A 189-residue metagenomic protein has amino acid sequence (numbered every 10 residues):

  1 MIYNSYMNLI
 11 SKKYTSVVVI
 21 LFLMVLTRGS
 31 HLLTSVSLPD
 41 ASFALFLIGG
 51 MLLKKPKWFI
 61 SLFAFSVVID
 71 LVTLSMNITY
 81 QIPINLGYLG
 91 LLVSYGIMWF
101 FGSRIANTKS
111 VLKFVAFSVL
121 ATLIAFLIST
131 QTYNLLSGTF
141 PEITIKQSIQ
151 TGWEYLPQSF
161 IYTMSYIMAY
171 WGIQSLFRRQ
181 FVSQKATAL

Functional and structural regions predicted by a protein language model:
I2, M7-L52, K57-I60: Hydrophobic transmembrane alpha-helices
Y6-S11, G49-K57, T79-Q81, R104-V115 (+1 more regions): Membrane-interface helix-boundary motifs at transmembrane edges
Y14-V19, F59-I60, Y88-V93, V115-V119 (+1 more regions): Hydrophobic alpha-helical transmembrane segments
L21-S30, A64-M76, T122-Q131: Aromatic-anchored segments of alpha-helical transmembrane domains
L23-M24, F46, G50-M51, Y95-A106 (+1 more regions): Hydrophobic transmembrane alpha-helices
S37-W99: Alpha-helical membrane segments and adjacent membrane-interface helices in multi-pass membrane proteins
T79-F126: Short helix-perturbing small/polar motifs within transmembrane alpha-helices
K109-L189: Membrane-embedded alpha-helical hairpins and interfacial helices in multi-pass inner-membrane proteins
